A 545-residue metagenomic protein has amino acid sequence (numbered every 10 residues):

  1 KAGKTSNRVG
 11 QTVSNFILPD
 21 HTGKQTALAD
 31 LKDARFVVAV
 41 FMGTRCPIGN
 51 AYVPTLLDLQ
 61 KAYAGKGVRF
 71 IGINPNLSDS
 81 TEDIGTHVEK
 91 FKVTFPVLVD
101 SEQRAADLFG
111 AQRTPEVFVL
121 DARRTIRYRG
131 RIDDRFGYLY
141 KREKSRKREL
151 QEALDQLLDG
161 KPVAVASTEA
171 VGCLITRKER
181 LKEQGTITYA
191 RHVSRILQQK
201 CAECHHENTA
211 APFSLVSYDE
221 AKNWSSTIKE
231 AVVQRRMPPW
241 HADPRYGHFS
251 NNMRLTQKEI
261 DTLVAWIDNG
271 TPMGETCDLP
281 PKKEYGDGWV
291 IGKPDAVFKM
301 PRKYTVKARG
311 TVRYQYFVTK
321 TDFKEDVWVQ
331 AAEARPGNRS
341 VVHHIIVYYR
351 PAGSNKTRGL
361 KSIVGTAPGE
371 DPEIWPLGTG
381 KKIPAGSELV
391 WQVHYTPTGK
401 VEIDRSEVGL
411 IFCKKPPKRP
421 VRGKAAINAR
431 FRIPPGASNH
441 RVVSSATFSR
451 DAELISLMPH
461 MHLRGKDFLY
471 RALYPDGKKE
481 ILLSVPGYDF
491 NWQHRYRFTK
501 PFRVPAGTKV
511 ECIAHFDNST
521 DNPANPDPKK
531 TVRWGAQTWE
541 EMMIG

Functional and structural regions predicted by a protein language model:
S14, F36, V93-P96, A111-F118 (+3 more regions): Structural micro-motif
F16-V37, K182-R191: A short beta-strand-turn-helix
A29-N50, F70, L154: Short active-site neighborhood of thiol/selenol oxidoreductases, capturing the structured segment around
G43-T55, E203-H206: Conserved redox-active cysteine motifs that mediate thiol-disulfide chemistry, especially di-cysteine Cys-X(1-2)-Cys
N50-F91, L98-L108: Structural microenvironment flanking redox-active thiols in thiol-disulfide oxidoreductases
D100-T176: Thiol/selenol-based redox catalytic cores and closely related redox-interacting motifs
S167-F323, G386-Q392, P397: Aromatic- and Gly/Pro-enriched helix-to-coil junctions and flexible linker segments
P239, P244-F249, D278-E453, P459-G545: Beta-strand-centric surfaces of beta-sandwich/beta-rich domains
